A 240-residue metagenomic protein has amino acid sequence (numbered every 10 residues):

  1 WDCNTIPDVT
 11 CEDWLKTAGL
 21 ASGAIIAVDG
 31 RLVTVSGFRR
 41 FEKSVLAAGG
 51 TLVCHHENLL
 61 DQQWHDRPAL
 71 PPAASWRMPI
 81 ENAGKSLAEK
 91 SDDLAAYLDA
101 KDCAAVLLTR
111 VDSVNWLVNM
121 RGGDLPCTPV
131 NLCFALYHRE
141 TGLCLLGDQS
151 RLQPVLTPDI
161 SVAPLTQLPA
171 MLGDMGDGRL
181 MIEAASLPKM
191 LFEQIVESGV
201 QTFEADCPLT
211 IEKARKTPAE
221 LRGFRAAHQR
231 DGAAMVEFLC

Functional and structural regions predicted by a protein language model:
W1-C240: A composition/biophysics-driven feature that prefers long, compositionally simple stretches
